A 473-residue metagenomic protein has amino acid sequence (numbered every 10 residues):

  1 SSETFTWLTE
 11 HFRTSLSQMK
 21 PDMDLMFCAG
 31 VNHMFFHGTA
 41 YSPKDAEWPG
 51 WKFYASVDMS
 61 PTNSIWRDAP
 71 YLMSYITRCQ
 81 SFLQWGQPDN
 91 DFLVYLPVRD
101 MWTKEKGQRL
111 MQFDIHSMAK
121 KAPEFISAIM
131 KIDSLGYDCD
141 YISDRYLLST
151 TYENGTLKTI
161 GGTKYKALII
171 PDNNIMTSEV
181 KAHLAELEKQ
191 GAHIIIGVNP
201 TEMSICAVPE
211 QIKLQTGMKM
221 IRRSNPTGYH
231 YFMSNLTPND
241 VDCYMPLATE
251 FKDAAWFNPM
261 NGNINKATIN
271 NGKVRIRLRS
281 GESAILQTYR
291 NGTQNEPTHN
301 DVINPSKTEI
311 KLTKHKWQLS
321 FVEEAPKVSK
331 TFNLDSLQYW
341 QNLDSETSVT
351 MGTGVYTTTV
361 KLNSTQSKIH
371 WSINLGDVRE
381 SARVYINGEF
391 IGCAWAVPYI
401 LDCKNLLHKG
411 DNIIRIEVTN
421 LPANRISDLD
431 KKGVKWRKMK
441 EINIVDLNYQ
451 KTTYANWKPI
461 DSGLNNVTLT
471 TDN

Functional and structural regions predicted by a protein language model:
S1-T353, K361-T365, I391, C403-K404: Carbohydrate-binding surfaces of carbohydrate-active enzymes
S178-V180, V241-Y244, A382-I386, G392-W395 (+1 more regions): Extended hydrophobic-aromatic, low-complexity segments
I285-N291, T358, I413-N420: Short, hydrophobic/aromatic-enriched beta-strand segments in well-ordered soluble domains
G292-H315, L421-D472: Glycine/proline-rich low-complexity spacer/linker segments in large multi-domain proteins
S336, N342, D377, H408 (+2 more regions): Beta-strand/loop-rich accessory regions of lumenal/periplasmic or secreted enzymes, predominantly carbohydrate-active
V360, V384, V467-T468, N473: Extracellular beta-strand elements of beta-rich domains used for carbohydrate recognition/degradation or cell-matrix
V360-N387, A394, I414-V418: Aromatic-lined ligand-binding clefts that engage carbohydrates, nucleic acids, or primary amines
K361, L401-D411, P422, T471: Short, surface-exposed tryptophan/glycine-enriched loops that mediate extracellular molecular recognition
